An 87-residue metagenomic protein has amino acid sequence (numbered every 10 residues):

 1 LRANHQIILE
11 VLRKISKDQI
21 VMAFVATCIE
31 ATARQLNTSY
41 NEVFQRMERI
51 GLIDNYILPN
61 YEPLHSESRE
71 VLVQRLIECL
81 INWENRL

Functional and structural regions predicted by a protein language model:
L1-A3, L12-S16, Q45-E48: Short hydrophobic/aromatic-rich motifs at helix boundaries and adjacent loops
R2-H5, N60-L87: Long, compositionally biased
I7-Y40: N-terminal acidic leader/helix
L9, R13, E42-Q45, H65 (+1 more regions): General helical secondary-structure elements
D18, E30, Q45-R46, D54-N55 (+1 more regions): Intrinsically disordered, low-complexity, basic-enriched segments
A33-Q35, S39-L64: Amphipathic, hydrophobic secondary-structure cores in small proteins
